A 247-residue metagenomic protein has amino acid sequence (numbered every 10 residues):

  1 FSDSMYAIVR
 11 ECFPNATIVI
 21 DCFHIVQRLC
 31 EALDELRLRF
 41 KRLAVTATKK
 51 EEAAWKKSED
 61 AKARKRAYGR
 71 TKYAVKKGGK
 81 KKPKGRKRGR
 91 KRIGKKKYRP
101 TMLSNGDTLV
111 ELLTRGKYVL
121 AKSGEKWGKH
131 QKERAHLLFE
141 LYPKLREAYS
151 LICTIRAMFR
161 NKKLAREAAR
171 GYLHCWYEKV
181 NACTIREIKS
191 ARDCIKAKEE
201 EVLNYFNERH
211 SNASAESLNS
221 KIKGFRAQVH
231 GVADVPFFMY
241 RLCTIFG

Functional and structural regions predicted by a protein language model:
S2-F13, F23, T46-G247: Acidic/histidine-rich catalytic cores and adjacent linkers of DNA breakage/strand-transfer/modification proteins
N15-E31: Inter-helix linker motif
A16, F40-V45: Short, polar/flexible loop-turn hinges at active-site or ligand-entry regions and domain interfaces
A16, L36, I245: The DNA-recognition helices of helix-turn-helix-type DNA-binding domains
I25-R28, L38, N207-E208: Generic structural "secondary-structure junction" signal
E31-R42: Short, surface-exposed amphipathic charged segments that create phosphate/polyanion-binding patches used for binding
